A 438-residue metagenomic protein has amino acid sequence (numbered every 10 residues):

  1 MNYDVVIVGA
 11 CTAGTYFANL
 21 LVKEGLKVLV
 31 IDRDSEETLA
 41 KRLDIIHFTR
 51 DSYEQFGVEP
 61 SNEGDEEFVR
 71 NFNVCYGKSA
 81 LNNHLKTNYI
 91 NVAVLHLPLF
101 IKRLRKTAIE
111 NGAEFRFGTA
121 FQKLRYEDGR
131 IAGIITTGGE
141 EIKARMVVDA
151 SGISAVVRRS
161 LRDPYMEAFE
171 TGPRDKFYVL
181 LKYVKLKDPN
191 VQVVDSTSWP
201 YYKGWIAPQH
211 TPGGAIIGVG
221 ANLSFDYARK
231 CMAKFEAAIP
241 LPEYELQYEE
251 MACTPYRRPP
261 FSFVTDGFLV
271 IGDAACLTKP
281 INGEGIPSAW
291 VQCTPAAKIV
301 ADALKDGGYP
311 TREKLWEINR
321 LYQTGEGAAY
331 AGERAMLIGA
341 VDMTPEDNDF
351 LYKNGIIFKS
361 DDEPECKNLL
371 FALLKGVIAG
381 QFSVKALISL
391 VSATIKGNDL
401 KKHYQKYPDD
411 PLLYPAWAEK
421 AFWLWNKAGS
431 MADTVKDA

Functional and structural regions predicted by a protein language model:
M1-A13: Beta1/beta-strand and adjacent pyrophosphate-binding region of the FAD-binding site in flavoprotein oxidoreductases
V6-V8, V22-R42: Glycine-rich FAD pyrophosphate-binding loop
A10, I109-P242, C276: Predominantly flavin-linked oxidoreductase catalytic cores and closely associated redox partners
R33-C75: N-terminal FAD cofactor-binding segment of flavoenzymes
R42-I45, V94, K203-W205, A275-P287: Glycine-rich phosphate/pyrophosphate-binding beta-alpha loops
K86-T107, V156, N222-K230: Short beta-strand to alpha-helix junction loop
F121-K123, E141, F225-K305, P310-G325: FAD/FMN-dependent oxidoreductases across multiple families
A301-A438: C-terminal helical "tail/cap" subdomain of flavin- and related membrane-associated enzymes
